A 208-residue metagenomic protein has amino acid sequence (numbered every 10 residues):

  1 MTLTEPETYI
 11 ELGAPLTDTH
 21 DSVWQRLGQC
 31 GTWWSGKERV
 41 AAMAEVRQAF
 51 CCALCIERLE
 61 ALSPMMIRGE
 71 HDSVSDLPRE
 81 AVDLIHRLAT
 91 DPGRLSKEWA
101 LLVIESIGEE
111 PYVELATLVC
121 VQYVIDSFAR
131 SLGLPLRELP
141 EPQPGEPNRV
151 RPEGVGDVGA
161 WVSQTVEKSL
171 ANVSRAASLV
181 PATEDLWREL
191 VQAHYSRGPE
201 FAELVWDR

Functional and structural regions predicted by a protein language model:
M1-R208: Hydrophobic alpha-helical segments
